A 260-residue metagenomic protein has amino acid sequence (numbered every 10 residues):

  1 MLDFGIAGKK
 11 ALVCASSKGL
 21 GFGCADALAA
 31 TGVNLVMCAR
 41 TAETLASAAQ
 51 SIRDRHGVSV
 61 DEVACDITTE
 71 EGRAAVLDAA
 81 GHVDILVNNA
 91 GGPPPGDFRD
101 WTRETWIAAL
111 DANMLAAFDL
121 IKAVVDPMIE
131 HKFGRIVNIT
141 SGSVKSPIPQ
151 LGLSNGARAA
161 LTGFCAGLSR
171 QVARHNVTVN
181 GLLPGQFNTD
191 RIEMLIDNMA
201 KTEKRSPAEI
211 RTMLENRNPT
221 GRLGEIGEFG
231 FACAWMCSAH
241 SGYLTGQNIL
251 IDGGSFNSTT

Functional and structural regions predicted by a protein language model:
M1-G5, S146, A234, T245-T260: Short C-terminal tail/terminal secondary-structure segment of NAD(P)H-dependent dehydrogenase/reductase domains
A15-G19: Conserved glycine-rich cofactor-binding loop
V33-S47: Conserved glycine-rich Rossmann-like NAD(P)H-binding loop of the short-chain dehydrogenase/reductase
D97-R99, T105-L110, I136, L214: Substrate-binding pocket helix/loop in short-chain dehydrogenase/reductase
D126, R170-Q171, G242: Alpha-helical segment proximal to the catalytic Tyr-Lys
V137-A160, C165-R174, Q186-F187: Catalytic loop of short-chain dehydrogenase/reductase
A173, T178, L244-G246: Short, small/polar-rich loop/turn modules that mediate ligand/substrate recognition or access, typified
